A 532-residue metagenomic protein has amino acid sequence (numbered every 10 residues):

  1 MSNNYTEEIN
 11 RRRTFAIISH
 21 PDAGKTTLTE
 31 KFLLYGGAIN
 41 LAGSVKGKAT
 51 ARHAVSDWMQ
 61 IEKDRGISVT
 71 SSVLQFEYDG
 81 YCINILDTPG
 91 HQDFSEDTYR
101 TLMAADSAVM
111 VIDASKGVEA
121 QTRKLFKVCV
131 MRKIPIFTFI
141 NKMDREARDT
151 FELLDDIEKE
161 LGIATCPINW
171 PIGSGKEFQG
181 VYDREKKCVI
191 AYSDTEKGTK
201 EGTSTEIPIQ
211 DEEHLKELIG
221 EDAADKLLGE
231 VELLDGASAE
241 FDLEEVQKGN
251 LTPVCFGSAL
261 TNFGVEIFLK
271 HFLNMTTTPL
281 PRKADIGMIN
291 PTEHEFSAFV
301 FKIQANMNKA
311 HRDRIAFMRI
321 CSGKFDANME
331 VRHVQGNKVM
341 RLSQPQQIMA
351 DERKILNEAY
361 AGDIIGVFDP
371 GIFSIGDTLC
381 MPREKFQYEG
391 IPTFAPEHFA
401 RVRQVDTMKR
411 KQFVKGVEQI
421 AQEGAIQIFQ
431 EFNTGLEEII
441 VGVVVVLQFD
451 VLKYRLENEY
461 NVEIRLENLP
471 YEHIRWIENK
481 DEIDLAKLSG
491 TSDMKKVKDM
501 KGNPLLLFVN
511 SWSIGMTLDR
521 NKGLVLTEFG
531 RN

Functional and structural regions predicted by a protein language model:
M1-N532: Structural and coupling elements of P-loop NTPases
